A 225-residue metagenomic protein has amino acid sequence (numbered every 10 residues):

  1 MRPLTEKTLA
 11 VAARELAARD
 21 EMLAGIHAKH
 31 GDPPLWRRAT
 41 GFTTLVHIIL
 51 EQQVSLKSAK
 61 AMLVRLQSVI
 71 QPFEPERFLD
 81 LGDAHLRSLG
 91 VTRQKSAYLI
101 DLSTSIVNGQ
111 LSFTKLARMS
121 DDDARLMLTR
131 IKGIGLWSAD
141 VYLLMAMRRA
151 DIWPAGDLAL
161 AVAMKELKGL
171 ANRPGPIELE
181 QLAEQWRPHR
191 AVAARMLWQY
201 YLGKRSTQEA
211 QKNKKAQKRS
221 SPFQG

Functional and structural regions predicted by a protein language model:
M1-P33, D122, L136-G225: C-terminal accessory module of base-excision DNA glycosylases/AP lyases that mediates lesion recognition and DNA
P3, A10, R19-M22, V54-S55 (+2 more regions): Alpha-helical ds-nucleic-acid-binding substructure associated with the helix-hairpin-helix region of base-excision DNA
A24, P33, T40-T43, L89 (+3 more regions): Flexible, active-site-adjacent loop/turn segments at secondary-structure boundaries
L35-T43, G90-Q94, A183-A191: Structural motif
F42-V46, F78-G82, S120-A124, L160 (+1 more regions): N-terminal alpha-helical segment
V46, L63, I100-S103, L197 (+1 more regions): Short, amphipathic alpha-helical segments that act as regulatory/interfacial helices in nucleotide-processing proteins
